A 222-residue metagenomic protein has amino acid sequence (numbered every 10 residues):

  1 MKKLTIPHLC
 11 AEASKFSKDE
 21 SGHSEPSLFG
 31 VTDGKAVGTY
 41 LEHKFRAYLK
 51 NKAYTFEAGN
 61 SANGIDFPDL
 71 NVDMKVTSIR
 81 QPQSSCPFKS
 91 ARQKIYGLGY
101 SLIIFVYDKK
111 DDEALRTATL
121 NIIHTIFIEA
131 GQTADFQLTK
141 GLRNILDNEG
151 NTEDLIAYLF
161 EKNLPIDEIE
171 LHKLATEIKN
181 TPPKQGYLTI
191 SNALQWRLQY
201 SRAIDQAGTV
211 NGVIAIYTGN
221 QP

Functional and structural regions predicted by a protein language model:
M1-I65, V76-P222: Nucleic-acid endonuclease domains
F67-D69: Active-site beta-strand termini and strand-to-loop segments that position acidic
V72: Acidic/His-rich structured neighborhood in mature extracellular/periplasmic domains
